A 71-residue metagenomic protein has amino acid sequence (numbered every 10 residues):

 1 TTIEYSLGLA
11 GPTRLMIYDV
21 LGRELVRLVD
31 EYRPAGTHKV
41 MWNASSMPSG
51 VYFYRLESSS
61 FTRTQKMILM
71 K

Functional and structural regions predicted by a protein language model:
T1-K71: C-terminal outer-membrane/trafficking sorting elements
